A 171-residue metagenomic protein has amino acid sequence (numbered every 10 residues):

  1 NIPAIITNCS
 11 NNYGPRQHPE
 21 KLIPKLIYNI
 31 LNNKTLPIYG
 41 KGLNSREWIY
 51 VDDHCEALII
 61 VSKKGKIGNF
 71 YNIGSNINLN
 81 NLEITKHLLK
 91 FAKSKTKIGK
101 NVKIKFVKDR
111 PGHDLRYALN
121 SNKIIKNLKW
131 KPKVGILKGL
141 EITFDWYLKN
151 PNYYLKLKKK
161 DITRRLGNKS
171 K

Functional and structural regions predicted by a protein language model:
N1-P15, P37: Conserved beta-loop-beta element that borders a ligand/cofactor-binding pocket
I5-I6, P24-K171: C-terminal substrate-binding subdomain of Rossmann-fold SDR/epimerase-dehydratase oxidoreductases
P15-Q17, K21: Short beta-loop-alpha junction of Rossmann-like oxidoreductase domains
